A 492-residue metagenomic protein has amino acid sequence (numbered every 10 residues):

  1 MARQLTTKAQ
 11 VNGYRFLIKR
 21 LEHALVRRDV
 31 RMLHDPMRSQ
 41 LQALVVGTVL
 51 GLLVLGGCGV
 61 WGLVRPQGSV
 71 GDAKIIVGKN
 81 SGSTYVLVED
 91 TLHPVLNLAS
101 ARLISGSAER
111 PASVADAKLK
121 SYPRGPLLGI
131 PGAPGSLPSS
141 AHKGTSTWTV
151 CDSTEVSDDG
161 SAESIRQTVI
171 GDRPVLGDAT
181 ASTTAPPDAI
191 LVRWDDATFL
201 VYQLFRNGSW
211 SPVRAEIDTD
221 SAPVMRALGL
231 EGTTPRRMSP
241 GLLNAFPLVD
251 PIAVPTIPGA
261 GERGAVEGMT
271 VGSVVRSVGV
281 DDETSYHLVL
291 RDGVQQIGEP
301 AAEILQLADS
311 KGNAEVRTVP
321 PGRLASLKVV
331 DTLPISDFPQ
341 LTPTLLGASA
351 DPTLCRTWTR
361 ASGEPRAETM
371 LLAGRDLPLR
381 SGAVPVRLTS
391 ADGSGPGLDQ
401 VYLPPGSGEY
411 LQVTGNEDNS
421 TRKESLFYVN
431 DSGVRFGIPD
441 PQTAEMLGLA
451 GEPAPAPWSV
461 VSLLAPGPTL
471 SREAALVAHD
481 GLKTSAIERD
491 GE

Functional and structural regions predicted by a protein language model:
M1-E492: Short, surface-exposed polybasic-aromatic patches that bind anionic ligands, especially phosphate groups
